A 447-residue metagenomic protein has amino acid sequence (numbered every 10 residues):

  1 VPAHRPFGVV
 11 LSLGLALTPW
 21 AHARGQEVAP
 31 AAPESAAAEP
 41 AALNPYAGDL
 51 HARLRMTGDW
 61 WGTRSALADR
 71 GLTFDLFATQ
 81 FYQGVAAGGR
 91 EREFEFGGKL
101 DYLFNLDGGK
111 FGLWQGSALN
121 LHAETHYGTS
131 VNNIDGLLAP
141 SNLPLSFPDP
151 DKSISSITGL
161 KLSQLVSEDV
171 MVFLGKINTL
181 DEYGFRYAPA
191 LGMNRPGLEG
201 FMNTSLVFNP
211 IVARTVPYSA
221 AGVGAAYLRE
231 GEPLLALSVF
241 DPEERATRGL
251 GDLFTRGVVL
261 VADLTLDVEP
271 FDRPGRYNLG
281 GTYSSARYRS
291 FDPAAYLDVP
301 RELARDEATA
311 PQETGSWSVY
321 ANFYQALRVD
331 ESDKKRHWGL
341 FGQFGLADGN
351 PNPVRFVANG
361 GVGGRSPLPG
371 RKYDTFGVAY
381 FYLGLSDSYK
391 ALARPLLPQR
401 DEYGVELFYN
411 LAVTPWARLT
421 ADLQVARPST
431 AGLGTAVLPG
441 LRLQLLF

Functional and structural regions predicted by a protein language model:
H22-F81, E91, G109, L113: N-terminal periplasmic/intermembrane-space "pro-region" immediately following the signal or transit peptide
G58-F74, D107-L119, E168-D169, G231-E232 (+4 more regions): Short loop/turn motifs that connect adjacent beta-strands in outer-membrane beta-barrel proteins
R64-S65, N105-D107, S163-L165, G224-L228 (+5 more regions): Transmembrane beta-barrel domains of outer membrane proteins
L72-L76, Q115-A123, V172-G175, P233-L237 (+8 more regions): Transmembrane beta-strands of outer-membrane beta-barrel proteins
E93-P242, N352-L392: Outer membrane beta-barrel
D101-L103, G159-K161, G222, V261-D263 (+4 more regions): Membrane-embedded beta-strand positions in outer-membrane beta-barrel channels/transporters
L250, D263-T265, G280-W317, R328-D333 (+2 more regions): Outer membrane beta-barrel transmembrane domains
T435-F447: Outer-membrane beta-barrel "beta-signal"
